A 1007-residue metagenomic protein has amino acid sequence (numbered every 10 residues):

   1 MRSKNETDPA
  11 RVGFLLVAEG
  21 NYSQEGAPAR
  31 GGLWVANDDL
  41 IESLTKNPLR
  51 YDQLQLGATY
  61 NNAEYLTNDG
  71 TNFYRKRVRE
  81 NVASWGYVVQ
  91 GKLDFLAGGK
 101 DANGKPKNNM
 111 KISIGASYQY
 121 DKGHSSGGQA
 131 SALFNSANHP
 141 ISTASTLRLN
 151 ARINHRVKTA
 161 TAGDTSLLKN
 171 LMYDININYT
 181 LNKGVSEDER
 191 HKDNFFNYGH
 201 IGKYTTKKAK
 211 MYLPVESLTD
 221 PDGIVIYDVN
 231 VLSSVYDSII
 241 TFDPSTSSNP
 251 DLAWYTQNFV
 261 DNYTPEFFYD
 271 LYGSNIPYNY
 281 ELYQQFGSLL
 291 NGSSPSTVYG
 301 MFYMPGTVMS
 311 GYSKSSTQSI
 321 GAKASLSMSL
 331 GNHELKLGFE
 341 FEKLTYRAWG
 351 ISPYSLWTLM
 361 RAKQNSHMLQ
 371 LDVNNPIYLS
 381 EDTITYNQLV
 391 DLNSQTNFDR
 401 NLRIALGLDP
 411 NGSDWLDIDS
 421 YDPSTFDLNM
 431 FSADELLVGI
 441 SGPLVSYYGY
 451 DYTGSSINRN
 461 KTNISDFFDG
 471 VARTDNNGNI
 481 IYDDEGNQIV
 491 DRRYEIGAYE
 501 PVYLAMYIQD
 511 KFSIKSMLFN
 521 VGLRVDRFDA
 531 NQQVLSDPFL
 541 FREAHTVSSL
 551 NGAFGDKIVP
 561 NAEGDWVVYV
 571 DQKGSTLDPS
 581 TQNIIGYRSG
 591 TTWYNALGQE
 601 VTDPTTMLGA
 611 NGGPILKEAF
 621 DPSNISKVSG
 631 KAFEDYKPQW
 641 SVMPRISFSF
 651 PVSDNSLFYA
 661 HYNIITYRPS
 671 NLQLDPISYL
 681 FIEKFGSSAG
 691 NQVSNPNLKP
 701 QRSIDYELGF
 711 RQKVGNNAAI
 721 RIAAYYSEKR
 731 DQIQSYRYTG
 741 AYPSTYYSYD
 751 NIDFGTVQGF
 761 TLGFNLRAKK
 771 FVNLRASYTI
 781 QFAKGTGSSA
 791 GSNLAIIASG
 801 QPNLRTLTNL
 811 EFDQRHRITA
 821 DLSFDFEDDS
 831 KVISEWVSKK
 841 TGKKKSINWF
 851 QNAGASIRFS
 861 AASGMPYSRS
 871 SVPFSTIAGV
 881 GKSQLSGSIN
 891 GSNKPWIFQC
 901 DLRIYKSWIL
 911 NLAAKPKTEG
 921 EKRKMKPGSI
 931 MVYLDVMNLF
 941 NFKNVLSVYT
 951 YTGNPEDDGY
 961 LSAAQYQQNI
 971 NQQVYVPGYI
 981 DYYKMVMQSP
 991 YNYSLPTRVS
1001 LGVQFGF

Functional and structural regions predicted by a protein language model:
M1-H124, I141-V157, L171-M172, I177: Transmembrane beta-barrel wall of Gram-negative outer-membrane proteins
M1-S3, V89-F95, L149-D164, A322-M328 (+12 more regions): Residues on the lipid-exposed face of transmembrane beta-strands in outer-membrane beta-barrel proteins
S3-V12, G98-K111, R156-M172, S186-D188 (+13 more regions): Short loop/turn motifs that connect adjacent beta-strands in outer-membrane beta-barrel proteins
L16-Y22, I114-Y120, I175-L181, F339-K343 (+8 more regions): Transmembrane beta-barrel strands of outer-membrane/channel proteins
Q24, P28-R30, N37-I41, T666 (+4 more regions): C-terminal beta-signal and adjacent terminal beta-strands/loops of Gram-negative outer-membrane beta-barrel proteins
Q119-Y507: Replace "related TpsB outer-membrane translocases also match" with "some related outer-membrane beta-barrels such as
P651, L657-P669, Q673-P676, F681-Y747: Membrane-embedded beta-barrel scaffold of Gram-negative outer-membrane proteins
R721-R869: Gram-negative outer-membrane beta-barrel transporters
